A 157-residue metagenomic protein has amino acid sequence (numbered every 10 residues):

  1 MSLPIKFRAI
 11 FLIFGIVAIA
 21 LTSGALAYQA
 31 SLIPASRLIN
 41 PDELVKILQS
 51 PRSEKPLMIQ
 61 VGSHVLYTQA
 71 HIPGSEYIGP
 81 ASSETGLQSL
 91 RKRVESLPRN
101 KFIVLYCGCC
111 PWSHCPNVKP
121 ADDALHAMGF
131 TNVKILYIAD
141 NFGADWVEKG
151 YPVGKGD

Functional and structural regions predicted by a protein language model:
S2-L38, T68-D157: Rhodanese-like catalytic fold shared by cysteine-dependent sulfurtransferases and DSP/PTP-type phosphatases
A35-S50: A short, well-structured juxtamembrane/interface segment
Q49-S53, S96-R99: Flexible, charged surface loops at secondary-structure boundaries
R52-M58, N132: Short active-site oxyanion
L57-G62, S75-I78: Short hydrophobic beta-strand that contains or immediately precedes a catalytic carboxylate
